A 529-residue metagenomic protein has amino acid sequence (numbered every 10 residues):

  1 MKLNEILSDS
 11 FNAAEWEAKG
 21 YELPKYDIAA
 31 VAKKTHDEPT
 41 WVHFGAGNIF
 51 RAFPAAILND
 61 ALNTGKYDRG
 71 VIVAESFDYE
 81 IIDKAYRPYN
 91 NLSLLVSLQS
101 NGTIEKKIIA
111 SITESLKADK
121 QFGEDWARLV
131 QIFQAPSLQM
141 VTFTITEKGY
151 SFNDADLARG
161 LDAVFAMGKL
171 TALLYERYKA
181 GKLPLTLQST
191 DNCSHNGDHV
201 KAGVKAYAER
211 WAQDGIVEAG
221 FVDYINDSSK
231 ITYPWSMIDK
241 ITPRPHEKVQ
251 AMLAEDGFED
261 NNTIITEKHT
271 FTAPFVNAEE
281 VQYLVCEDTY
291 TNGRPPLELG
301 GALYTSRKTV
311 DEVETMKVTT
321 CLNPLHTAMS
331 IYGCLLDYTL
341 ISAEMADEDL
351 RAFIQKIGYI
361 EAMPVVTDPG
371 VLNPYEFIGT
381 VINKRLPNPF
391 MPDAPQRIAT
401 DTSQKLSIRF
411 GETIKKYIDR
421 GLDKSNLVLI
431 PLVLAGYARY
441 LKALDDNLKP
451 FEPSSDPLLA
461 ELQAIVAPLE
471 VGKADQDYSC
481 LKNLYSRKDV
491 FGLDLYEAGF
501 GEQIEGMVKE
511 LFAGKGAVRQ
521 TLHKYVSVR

Functional and structural regions predicted by a protein language model:
M1-F44, N48-R529: Substrate/ligand-engaging "lid" and interaction regions
